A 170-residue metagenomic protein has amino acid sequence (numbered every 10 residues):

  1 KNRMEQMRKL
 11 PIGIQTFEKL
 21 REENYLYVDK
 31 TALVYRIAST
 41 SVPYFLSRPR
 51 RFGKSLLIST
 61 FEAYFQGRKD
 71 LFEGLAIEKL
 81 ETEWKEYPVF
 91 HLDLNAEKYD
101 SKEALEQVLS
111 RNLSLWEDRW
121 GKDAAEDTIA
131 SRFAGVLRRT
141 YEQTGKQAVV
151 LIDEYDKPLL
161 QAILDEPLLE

Functional and structural regions predicted by a protein language model:
K1-E170: Phosphate-binding site recognition
